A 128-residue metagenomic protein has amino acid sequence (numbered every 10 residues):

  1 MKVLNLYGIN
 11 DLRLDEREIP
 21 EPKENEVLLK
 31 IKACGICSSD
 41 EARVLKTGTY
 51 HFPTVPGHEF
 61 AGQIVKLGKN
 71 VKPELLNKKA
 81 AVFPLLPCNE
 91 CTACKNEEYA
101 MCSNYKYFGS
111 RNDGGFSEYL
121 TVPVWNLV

Functional and structural regions predicted by a protein language model:
M1-K2: Extreme N-terminal starter segment of soluble prokaryotic enzymes
L6, V44, I64-L67, C94-N96 (+1 more regions): Short beta-strand-to-turn element immediately C-terminal to the catalytic PLP-Schiff-base lysine in fold type I
G8-N10, C34-I36: Short polar catalytic/cofactor-binding loops
I9-D15, L45-K46: Short gly/ser/thr-rich secondary-structure transition/capping motifs
E16-E18, T121: Generic structural detector for well-ordered beta-strands
P20-C34, T47-T92: Glycine-rich beta-strand-centered segment in the early N-terminal region that forms part of a ligand/cofactor-binding
S39-R43: Cytochrome P450 core scaffold surrounding the K-helix E-X-X-R motif and the conserved "meander" helix-loop region
C88-V128: NAD(P)H dinucleotide-binding glycine-rich loop of Rossmann-like/cofactor-binding domains, especially the beta1-alpha1
